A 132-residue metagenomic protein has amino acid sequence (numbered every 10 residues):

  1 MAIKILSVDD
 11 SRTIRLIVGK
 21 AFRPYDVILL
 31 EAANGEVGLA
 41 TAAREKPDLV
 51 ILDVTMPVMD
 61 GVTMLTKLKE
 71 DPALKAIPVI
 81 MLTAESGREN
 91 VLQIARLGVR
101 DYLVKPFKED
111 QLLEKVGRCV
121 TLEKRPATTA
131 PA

Functional and structural regions predicted by a protein language model:
A2-T13, V18-F22, V50: Conserved acidic segment of CheY-like receiver
D26-A33, T41: Short hydrophobic/Thr-rich beta-strand motif most characteristic of the beta2 strand and flanking loop of CheY-like
A33-V37, D60-T66, S86: Acidic catalytic/metal-coordinating carboxylates
A40, V62-K75: Short amphipathic alpha-helix used as the core "switch/output" element in two-component signaling
E45-I51: Active-site beta3 strand of CheY-like receiver
M56: Receiver (REC) domain active-site loop signature in two-component systems and cognate sites in sensor histidine kinases
T63, S86-V104, E114, R118: Alpha4 helix (beta4-alpha4-beta5 surface) of REC/receiver domains from two-component response regulators
